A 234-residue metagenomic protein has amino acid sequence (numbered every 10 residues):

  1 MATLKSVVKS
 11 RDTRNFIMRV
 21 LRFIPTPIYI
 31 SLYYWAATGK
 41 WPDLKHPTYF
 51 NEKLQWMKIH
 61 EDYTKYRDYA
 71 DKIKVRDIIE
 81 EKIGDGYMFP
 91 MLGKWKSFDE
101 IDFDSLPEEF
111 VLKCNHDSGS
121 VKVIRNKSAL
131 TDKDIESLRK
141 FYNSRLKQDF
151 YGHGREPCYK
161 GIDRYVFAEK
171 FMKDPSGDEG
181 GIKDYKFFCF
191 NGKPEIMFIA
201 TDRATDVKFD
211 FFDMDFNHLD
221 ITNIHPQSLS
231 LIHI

Functional and structural regions predicted by a protein language model:
M1-E61: Membrane-proximal basic amphipathic "stem/tether" segments
A2-I17, Y66-W95, I162-I182: An N-terminal domain-start capping segment
L4-K5, N15-R19, H60-T64, V121-S128 (+1 more regions): Charged, low-complexity surface segments at secondary-structure and domain boundaries
K9-P25, P47, I79, G181-I199: Charged, low-complexity, helix/coiled-coil-prone segments
R14-F16, L32-D43, F98-E100, A200-F212: Phosphate-binding glycine-rich loops and adjacent basic patches that engage nucleotide phosphates, nucleic-acid
H46-A129, R139-P157: A conserved helix-loop-beta module that forms one wall/lid of the active-site cleft in ATP-utilizing catalytic domains
L106, D132-S228: Phosphate-binding site of ATP-dependent enzymes
I232-I234: Conserved small/polar residues in nucleotide/adenosyl-binding loops
